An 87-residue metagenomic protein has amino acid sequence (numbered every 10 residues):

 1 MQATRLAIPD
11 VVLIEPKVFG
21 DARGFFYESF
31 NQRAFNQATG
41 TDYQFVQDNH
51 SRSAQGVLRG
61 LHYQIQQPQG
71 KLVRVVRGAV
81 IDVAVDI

Functional and structural regions predicted by a protein language model:
M1-I87: Non-catalytic, conserved peripheral segments adjacent to functional cores
